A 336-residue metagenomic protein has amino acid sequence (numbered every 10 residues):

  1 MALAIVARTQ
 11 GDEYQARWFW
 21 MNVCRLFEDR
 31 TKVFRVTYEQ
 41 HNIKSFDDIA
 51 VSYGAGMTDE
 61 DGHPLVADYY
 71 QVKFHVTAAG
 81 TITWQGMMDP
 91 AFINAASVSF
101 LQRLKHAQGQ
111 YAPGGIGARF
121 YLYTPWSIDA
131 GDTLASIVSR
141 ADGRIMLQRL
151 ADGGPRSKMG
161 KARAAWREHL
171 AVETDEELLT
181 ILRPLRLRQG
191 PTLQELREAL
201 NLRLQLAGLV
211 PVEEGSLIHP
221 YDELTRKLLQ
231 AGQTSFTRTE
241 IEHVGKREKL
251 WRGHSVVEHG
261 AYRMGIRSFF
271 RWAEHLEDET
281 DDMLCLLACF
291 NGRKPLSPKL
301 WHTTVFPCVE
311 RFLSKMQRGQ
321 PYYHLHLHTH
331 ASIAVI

Functional and structural regions predicted by a protein language model:
M1-D12, H63-I336: Acidic metal-coordinating catalytic centers involved in nucleic-acid phosphodiester chemistry
A4-M87: Catalytic centers of nucleases
